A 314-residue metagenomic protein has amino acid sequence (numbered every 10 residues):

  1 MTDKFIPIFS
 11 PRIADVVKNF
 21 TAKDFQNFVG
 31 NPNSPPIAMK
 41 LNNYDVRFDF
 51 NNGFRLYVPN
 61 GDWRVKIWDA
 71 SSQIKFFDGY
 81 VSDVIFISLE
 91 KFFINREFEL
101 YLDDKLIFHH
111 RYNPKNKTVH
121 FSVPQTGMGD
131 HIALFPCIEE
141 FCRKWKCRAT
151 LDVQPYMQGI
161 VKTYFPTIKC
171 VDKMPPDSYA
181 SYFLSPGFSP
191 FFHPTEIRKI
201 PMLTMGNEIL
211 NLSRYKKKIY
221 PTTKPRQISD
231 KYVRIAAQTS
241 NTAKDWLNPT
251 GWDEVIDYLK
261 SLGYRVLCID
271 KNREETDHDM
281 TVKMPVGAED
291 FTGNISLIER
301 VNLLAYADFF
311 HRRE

Functional and structural regions predicted by a protein language model:
T2-E314: Catalytic machinery of carbohydrate-active enzymes, primarily nucleotide-sugar-dependent glycosyltransferases
